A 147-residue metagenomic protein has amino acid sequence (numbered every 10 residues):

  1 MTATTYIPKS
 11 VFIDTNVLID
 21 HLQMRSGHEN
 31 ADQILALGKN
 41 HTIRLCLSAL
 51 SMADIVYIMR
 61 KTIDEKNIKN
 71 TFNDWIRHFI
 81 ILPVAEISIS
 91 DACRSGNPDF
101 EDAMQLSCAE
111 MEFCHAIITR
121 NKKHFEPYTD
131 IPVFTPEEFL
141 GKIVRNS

Functional and structural regions predicted by a protein language model:
M1-L47, R60-N67, P127, L140-S147: Short, well-structured N-terminal submotif of metal-dependent ribonuclease cores
Y6, I80-K123: Active-site neighborhoods of divalent-metal-dependent phosphate/nucleic-acid chemistry enzymes
S10, R44, I81, I117 (+1 more regions): A residue-level structural signature of the nucleotidyltransferase/glycosyltransferase Rossmann-like core
V17, S51, S88, Q105 (+2 more regions): Alpha-helix capping/helix-boundary segments
D32-L35, F72, Q105-L106: Short amphipathic alpha-helical segments and helix-helix/interface helices
K66-I89, C93-S95, F125-S147: Short acidic, glycine/proline-enriched helix-loop-strand junctions
